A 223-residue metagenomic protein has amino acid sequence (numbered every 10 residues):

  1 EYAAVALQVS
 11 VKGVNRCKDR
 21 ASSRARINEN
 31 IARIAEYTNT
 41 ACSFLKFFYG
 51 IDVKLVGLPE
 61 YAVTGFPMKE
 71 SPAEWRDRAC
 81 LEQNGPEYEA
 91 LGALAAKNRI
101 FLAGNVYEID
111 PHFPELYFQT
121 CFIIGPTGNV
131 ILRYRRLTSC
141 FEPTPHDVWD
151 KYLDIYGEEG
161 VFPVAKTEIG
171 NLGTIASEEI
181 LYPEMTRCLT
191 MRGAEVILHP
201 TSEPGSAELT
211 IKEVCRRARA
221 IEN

Functional and structural regions predicted by a protein language model:
Y2-I27, G57, T120, R133 (+2 more regions): Active-site-proximal beta-strand elements of phosphoester/diester hydrolases
K12-C17, T64-E70, E142-P143: Short acidic/His/Gly/Ser-rich catalytic and metal-binding motifs that mark active-site loops of diverse hydrolases
S23-T40, Q83-E89: Well-ordered, non-membrane alpha-helical segments in soluble/globular domains
Y37-A73, A95, L102-A103, E179 (+2 more regions): Active-site beta-strand/loop signature of hydrolases that rely on acidic residues for catalysis
E70-N84: A charged helix-plus-loop insertion that forms the helical arch/lid used to bind and gate nucleic-acid substrates
N84-I109, N223: A short, hydrophobic beta-strand-centered structural micro-motif
E89, A93, D110-E195, P200 (+1 more regions): Active-site catalytic loop in hydrolytic enzyme cores
